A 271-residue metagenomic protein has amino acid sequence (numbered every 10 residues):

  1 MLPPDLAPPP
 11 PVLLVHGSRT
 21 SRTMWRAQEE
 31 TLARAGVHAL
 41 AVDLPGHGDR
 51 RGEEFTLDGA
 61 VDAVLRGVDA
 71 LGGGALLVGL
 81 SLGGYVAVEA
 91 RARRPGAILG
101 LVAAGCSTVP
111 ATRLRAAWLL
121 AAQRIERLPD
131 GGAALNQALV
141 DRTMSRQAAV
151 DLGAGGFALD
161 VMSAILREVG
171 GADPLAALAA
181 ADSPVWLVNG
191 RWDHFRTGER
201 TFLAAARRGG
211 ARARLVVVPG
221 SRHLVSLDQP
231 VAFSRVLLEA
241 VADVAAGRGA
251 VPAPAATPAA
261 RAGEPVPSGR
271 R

Functional and structural regions predicted by a protein language model:
L2-D49: Conserved HGGG/HGGXW glycine-rich cap/lid loop of the alpha/beta-hydrolase fold
L13-G17, L80, N189-G190: The conserved beta1-alpha1 loop
R34, H38-L76, R235: Active-site loop/oxyanion-hole signature of alpha/beta-hydrolase fold enzymes
G79-G83, A87: Gly/Ala-rich beta-loop-alpha elbow adjacent to hydrolase catalytic centers
V88, A92-R93, A97-L128: Flexible "cap/lid" loop of the alpha/beta hydrolase fold
P129-S183: Conserved alpha/beta-hydrolase catalytic His-Asp/Glu region
P184-S221, L227: Conserved loop-alpha-helix segment in the C-terminal half of the alpha/beta-hydrolase fold that carries the catalytic
R212-R271: Catalytic active-site module of serine/aspartate enzymes centered on a nucleophile-bearing elbow/loop
